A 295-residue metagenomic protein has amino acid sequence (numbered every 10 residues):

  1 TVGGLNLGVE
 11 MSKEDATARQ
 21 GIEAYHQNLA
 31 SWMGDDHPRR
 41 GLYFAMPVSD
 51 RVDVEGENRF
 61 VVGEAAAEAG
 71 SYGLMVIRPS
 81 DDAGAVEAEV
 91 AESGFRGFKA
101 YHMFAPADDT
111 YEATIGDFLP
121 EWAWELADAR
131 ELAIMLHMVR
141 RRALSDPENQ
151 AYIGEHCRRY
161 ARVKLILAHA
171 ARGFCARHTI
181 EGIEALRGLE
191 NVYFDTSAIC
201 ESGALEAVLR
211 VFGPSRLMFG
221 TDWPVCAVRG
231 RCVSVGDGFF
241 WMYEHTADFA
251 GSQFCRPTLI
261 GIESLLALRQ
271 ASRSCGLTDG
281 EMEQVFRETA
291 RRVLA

Functional and structural regions predicted by a protein language model:
T1-M46, V52-D53: An N-terminally biased module of ancient metal coordination in phosphate/nucleic-acid-related enzymes
T1-V2, V48-R51, S80-A83, F104-A107 (+4 more regions): Active-site environment of divalent metal-dependent phosphoester hydrolases
G3-A18, D50-D53, A107-T114, A143-D146 (+3 more regions): Short, flexible/disordered intra-domain loops and linkers
E14-A30, V54-G63, G116-P120, N149-Y152 (+2 more regions): Well-ordered, non-membrane alpha-helical segments in soluble/globular domains
R40, V48-R142, G188, V192: Active-site gating/metal-coordination segments in enzymes
L42-F44, L74-V76, K99, L165-A168 (+2 more regions): Active-site neighborhood of phospho(di)ester-bond hydrolases with catalytic His/Asp-centered motifs
V54-R59, A83-A91, Y111-G116, A143-R159 (+2 more regions): Distinct, well-ordered alpha-helical segments
A170-A295: H/E-rich (His + Asp/Glu) clusters that bind or coordinate divalent metals
